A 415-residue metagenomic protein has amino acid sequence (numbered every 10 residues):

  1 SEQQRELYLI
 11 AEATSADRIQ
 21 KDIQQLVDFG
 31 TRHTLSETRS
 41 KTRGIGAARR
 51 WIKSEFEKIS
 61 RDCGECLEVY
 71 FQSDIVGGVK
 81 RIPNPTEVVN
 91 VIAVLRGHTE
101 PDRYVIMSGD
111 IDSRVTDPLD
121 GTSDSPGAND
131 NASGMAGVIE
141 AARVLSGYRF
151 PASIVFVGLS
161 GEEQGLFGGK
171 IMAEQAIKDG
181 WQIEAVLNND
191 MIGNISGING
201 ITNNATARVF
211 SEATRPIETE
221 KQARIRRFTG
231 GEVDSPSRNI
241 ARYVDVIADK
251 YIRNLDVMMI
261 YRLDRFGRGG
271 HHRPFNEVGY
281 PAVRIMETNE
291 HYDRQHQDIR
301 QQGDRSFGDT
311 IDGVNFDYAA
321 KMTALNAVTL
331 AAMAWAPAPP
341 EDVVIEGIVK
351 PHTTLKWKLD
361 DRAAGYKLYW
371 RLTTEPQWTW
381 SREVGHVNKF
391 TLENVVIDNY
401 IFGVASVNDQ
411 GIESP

Functional and structural regions predicted by a protein language model:
S1-G44, R294, Q301-D309: N-terminal capping segment at the start of a domain
R18-L95: A non-catalytic alpha/beta surface segment that caps or lines the substrate-entry region of metallo-dependent hydrolase
V27, I192-A213, M259-W335: Active-site-adjacent mobile loop/cap segments within catalytic or ligand-binding domains
A93, M107-S113, D117-L166, N326: Alpha-helical metal-binding/catalytic segments enriched in His/Glu/Asp
L159-R273, V278, A282: Metal-dependent peptidase/peptidase-like ectodomains
P351-A363: Conserved aromatic anchor
W380-V387: Short beta-strand segments within Ig-like beta-sandwich modules, predominantly Fibronectin type-III
L392-E413: Beta-strand-rich modules
